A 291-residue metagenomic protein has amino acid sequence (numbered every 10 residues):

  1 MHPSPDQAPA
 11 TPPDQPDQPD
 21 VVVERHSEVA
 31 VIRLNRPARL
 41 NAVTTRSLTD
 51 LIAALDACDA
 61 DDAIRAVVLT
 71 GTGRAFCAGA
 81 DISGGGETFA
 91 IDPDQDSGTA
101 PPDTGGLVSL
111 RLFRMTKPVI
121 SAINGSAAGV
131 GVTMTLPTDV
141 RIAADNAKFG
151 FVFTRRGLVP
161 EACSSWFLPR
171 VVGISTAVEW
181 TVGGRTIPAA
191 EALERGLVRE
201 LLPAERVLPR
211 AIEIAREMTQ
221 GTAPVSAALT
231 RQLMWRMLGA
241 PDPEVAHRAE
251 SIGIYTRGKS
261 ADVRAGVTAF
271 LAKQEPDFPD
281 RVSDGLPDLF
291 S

Functional and structural regions predicted by a protein language model:
M1-T72, D288-S291: Conserved CoA-thioester-binding segment of acyl-CoA-metabolizing enzymes
P37, I142-A147, V198-R248, A261 (+1 more regions): C-terminal long alpha-helix characteristic of the crotonase
R39, G71-R114, A127, R155-G157 (+1 more regions): Glycine- (often His-adjacent) and acidic-residue-rich active-site loop that binds/positions the CoA thioester
G106, G129, T186, E205 (+2 more regions): Glycine-rich phosphate-binding loop at the start of an alpha helix
G106-R114, A122, A128-V182, R195 (+1 more regions): CoA-thioester-processing core
V140, E179, G183-R185, E191 (+2 more regions): Well-ordered beta-strand positions
